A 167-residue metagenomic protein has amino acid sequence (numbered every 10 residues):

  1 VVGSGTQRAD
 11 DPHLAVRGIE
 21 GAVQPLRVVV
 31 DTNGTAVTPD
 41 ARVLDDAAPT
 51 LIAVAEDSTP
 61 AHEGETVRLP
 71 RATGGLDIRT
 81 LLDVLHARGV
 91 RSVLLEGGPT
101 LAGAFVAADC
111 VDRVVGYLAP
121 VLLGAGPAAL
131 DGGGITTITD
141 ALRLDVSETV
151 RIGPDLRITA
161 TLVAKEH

Functional and structural regions predicted by a protein language model:
V1-S92, T100-G103, K165: Active-site ligand-binding patch in enzyme domains
R8, A102-G103, V114, A129-D131 (+1 more regions): Basic, gly/Ser/Thr/Pro-rich low-complexity segments located predominantly at protein N termini
D46-T50, E56, L118-A119, A141-V146: Short secondary-structure transition/capping segments
G98-A104, V121-L122: Small/polar glycine-rich anion-binding or flexible loop at a beta-alpha turn
A108-L144: Flexible, gly/pro- and Lys/Arg-enriched active-site loops
G133-H167: Conserved histidine-centered catalytic loops in small-molecule metabolism enzymes
